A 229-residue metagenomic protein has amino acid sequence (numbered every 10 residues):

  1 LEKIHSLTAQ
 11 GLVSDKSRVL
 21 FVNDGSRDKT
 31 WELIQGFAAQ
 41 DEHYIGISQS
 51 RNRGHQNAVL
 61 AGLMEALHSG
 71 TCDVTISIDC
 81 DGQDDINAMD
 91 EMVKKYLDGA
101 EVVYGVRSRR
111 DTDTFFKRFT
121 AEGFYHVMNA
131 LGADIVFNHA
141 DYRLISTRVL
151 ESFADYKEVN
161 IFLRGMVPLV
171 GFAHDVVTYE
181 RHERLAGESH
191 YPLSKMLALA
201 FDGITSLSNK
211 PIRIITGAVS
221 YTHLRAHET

Functional and structural regions predicted by a protein language model:
E2-D15: Short, acidic, metal-binding catalytic loop of nucleotide-sugar glycosyltransferases
V13-G25, S48: Short beta-strand/loop segment that forms part of the nucleotide-sugar
N23-W31, G82-Q83: A conserved acidic beta->alpha catalytic loop
I45-A66, V74, Q83-M166, H182-F201: Acceptor/aglycone-binding surface of glycosyltransferases and processive sugar-polymer synthases
D175-R181: Catalytic beta-strand/loop signature of glycosyltransferases that borders the donor
I204, N209-Y221: Alpha-helical segments in transporter systems
T222-T229: Conserved small/polar residues in nucleotide/adenosyl-binding loops
